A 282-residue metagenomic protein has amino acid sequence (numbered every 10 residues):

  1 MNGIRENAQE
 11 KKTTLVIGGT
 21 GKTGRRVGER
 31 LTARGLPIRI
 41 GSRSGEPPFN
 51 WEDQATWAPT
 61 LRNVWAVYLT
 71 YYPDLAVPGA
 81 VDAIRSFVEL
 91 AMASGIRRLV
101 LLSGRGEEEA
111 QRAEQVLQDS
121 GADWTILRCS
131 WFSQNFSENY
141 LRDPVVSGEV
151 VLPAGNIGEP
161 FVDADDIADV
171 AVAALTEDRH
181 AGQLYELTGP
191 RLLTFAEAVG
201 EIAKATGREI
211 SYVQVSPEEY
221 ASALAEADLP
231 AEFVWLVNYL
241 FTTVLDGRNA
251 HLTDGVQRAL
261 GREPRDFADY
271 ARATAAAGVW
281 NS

Functional and structural regions predicted by a protein language model:
N2-R39, R43, F49-A55, R62-W65 (+8 more regions): Oxidoreductase cofactor-interface core, primarily capturing Rossmann-like NAD(P)-dependent enzymes
Y68-T70: Periplasmic-binding protein-like
S211-A277: Mobile cap/lid helix-loop segments that border enzyme active or cofactor-binding sites and regulate substrate access
N281: Short arginine-rich
